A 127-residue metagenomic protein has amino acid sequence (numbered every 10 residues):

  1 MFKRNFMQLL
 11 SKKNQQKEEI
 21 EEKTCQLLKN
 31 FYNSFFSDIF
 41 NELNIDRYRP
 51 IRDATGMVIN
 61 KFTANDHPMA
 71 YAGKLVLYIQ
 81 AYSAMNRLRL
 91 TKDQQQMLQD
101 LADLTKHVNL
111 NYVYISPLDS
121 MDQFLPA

Functional and structural regions predicted by a protein language model:
F2-G56, D119-A127: Short terminal alpha-helical segments
K13-T24, N44, N65-P68, A72 (+3 more regions): Intrinsic-disorder-associated interaction segments
I20, V58, V76, V108 (+1 more regions): Extended aliphatic helical segments
T24, F31, L75, I79 (+1 more regions): Generic structural signal of hydrophobic/aromatic residues within well-ordered alpha-helices of folded domains
T24-L28, N41, A64, L75 (+2 more regions): Short linear sequence motifs
S34-N86: Amphipathic alpha-helical interaction modules
S83-A127: Amphipathic alpha-helical binding modules
